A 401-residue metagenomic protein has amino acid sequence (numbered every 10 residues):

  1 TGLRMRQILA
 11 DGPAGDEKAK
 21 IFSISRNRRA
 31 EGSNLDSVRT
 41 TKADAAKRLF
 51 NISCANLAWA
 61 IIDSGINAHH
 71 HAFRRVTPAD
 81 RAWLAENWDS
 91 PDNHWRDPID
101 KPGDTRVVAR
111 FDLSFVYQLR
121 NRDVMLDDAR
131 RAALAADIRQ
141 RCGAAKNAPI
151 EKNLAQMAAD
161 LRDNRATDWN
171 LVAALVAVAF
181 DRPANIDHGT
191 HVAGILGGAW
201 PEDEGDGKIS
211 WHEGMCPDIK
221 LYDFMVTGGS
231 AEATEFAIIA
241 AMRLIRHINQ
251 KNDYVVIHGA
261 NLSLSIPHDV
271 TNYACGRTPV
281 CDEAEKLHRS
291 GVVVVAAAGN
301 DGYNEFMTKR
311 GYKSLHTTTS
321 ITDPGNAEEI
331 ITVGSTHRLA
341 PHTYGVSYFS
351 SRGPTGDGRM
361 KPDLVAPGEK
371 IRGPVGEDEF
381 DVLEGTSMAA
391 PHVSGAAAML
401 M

Functional and structural regions predicted by a protein language model:
T1-A58, A72-A82, E328: Autoinhibitory propeptides
S25-N27, A60, N67-V76, V108-F111 (+5 more regions): Catalytic-core segments of hydrolase enzymes
S33-D36, R48-F50, F180, A260 (+1 more regions): A conserved hydrophobic secondary-structure block that centers on an alpha-helix together with its immediately flanking
S33-L35, G229-T234, H268-Y273, V382-L383: A generic structural signal for short coil/turn motifs at secondary-structure boundaries
R48-F236, N252-H258, R289-G291, N326-I330 (+1 more regions): Subtilisin-like serine protease catalytic core
K146-A177, S335-P391: Catalytic-core environment of secreted peptidases
I186-D187, E232, F236-I239, A274 (+3 more regions): Soluble non-cytosolic domains of exported or imported proteins
A193, Y222-G228, Q250, H258-A260 (+1 more regions): Hydrolase catalytic cores
